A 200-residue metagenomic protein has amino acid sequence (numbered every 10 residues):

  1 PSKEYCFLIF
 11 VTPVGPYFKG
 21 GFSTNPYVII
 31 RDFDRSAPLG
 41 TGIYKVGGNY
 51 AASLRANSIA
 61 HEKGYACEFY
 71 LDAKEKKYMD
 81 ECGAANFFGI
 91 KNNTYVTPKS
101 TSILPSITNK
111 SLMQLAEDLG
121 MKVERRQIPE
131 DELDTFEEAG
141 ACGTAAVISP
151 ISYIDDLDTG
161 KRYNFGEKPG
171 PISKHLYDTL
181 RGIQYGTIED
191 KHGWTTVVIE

Functional and structural regions predicted by a protein language model:
P1-E200: Helix-start/capping segments and mature chain N-termini
